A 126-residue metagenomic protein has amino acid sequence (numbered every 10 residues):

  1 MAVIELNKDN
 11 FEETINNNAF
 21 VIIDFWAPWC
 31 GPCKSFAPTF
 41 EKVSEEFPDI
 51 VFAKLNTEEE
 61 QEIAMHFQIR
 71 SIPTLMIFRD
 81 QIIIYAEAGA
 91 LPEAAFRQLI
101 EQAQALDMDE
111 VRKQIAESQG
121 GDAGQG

Functional and structural regions predicted by a protein language model:
A2, W26, V51-A53: Conserved Rossmann-like nucleotide-binding pocket used by diverse enzymes that bind dinucleotide cofactors
V3-V21, Q61: A short beta-strand-turn-helix
N18-I22, S35-L55, E59-Q61: Conserved helix-turn-beta segment immediately C-terminal to the redox Cys motif in thioredoxin-like folds
A19, W26-W29, S71: Short pre-active-site segment immediately N-terminal to redox-active cysteine/selenocysteine motifs in thiol-based
D24-W26, I77: Structural cue for short, hydrophobic secondary-structure segments
C30-C33, L75: The canonical Cys-X-X-Cys-His
S71, M76-E110: Non-catalytic, surface beta->alpha helical segment in thiol-disulfide oxidoreductase systems
I115-G126: Short acidic DE-rich linear segments
